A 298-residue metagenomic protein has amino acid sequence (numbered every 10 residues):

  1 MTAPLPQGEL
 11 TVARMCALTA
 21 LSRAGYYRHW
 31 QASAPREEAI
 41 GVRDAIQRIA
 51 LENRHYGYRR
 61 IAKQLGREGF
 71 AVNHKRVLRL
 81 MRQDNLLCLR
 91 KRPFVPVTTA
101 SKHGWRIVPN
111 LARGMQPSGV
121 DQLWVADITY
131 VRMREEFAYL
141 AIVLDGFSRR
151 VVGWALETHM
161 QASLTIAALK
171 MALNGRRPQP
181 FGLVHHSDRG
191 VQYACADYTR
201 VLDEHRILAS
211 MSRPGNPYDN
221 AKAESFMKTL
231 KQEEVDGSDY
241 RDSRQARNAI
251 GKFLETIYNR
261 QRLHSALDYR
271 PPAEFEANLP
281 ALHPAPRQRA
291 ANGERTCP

Functional and structural regions predicted by a protein language model:
M1-P298: Charged DNA-binding/catalytic regions of mobile-element recombinases
